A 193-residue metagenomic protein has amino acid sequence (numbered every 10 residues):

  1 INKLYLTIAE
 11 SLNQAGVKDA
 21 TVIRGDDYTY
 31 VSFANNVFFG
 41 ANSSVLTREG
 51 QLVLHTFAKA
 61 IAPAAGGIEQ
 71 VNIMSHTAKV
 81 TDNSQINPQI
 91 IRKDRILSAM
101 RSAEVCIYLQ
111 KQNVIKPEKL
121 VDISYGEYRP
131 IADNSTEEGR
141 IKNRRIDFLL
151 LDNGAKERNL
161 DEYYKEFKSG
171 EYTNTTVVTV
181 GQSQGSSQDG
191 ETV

Functional and structural regions predicted by a protein language model:
I1-G25, N174-T192: N-terminal targeting leaders that direct proteins to extracytoplasmic destinations
Y5-I23, V31, N42-S75, C106 (+3 more regions): Periplasmic peptidoglycan-binding/anchoring modules of Gram-negative envelope and division proteins
T29-V31, N35, N83: Short glycine/threonine-rich beta-strand-turn micro-motifs
A34, A41, R92: Residue-level signal for pocket-adjacent positions within structured domains
N36-F39, A78-V80: A short, flexible beta-alpha/helix-coil linker loop
S44-R48, H76-F167, V178-G181, G185 (+1 more regions): Periplasmic OmpA-like peptidoglycan-binding domain that tethers envelope proteins to the cell wall
